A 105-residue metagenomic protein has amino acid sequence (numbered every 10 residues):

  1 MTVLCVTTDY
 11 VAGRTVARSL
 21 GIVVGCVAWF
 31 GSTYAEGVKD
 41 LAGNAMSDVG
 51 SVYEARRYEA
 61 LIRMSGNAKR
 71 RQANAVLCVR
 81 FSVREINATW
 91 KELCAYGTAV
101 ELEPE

Functional and structural regions predicted by a protein language model:
M1-A35, K69-N74, K91-E105: N-terminal presequence-like segments and the immediate start of the first folded domain
T8-V11, F81-I86: Short, solvent-exposed loop/turn elements at beta->coil junctions and helix N-caps that rim active or binding pockets
V23, A28, S32-R80: Short, well-ordered alpha-helical segments
